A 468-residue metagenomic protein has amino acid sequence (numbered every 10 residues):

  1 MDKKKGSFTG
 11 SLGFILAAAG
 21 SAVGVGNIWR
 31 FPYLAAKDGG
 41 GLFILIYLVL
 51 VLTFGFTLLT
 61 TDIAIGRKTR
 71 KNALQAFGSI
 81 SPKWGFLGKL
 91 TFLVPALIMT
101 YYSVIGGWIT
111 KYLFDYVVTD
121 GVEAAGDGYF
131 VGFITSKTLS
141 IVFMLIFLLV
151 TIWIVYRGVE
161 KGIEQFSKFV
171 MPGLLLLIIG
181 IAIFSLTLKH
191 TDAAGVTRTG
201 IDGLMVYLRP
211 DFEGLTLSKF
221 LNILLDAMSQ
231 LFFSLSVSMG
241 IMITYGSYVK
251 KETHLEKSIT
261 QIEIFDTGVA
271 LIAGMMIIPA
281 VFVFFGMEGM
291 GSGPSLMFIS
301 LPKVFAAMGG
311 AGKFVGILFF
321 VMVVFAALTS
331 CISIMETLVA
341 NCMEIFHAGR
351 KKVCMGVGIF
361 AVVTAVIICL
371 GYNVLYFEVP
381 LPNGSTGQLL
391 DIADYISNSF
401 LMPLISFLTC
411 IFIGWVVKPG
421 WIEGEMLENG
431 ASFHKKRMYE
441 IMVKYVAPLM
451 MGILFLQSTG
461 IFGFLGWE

Functional and structural regions predicted by a protein language model:
M1-W29, L58-I63, R67-S79, F86 (+2 more regions): Membrane-interface "cap" regions at the ends of multi-pass membrane proteins
D2-F8, L12, K168-L328, I332 (+2 more regions): Membrane-embedded translocation segments of transport machinery
D2-K5, L34-D38, K71-L90, S103-G162 (+6 more regions): Inter-helical loop and helix-membrane interface segments of multi-pass membrane transporters/permeases
S7, G13-F14, S21, K137-V142 (+5 more regions): Loop-to-transmembrane helix boundary motifs in multi-pass membrane proteins
G10-L48, I241, K257-T260, I264-T267 (+1 more regions): Transmembrane helix-boundary motif of multi-pass solute transporters/channels
A35-T61, L87, L139-S140, L401-S406: Extracellular loop-to-transmembrane helix junctions
A327-S333, C354-I368, Y372, D391-E425: Hydrophobic alpha-helical segments of multi-pass membrane transport proteins
N383-G414, H434-E468: A generic transmembrane alpha-helix motif of multi-pass inner-membrane proteins
